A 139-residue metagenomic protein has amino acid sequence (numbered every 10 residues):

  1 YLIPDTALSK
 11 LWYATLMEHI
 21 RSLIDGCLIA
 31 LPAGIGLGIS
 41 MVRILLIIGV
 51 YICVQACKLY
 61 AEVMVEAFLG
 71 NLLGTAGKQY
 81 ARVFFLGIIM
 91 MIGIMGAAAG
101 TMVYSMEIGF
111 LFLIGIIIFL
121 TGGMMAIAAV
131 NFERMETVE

Functional and structural regions predicted by a protein language model:
A7-E139: Hydrophobic alpha-helical transmembrane segments of membrane proteins
